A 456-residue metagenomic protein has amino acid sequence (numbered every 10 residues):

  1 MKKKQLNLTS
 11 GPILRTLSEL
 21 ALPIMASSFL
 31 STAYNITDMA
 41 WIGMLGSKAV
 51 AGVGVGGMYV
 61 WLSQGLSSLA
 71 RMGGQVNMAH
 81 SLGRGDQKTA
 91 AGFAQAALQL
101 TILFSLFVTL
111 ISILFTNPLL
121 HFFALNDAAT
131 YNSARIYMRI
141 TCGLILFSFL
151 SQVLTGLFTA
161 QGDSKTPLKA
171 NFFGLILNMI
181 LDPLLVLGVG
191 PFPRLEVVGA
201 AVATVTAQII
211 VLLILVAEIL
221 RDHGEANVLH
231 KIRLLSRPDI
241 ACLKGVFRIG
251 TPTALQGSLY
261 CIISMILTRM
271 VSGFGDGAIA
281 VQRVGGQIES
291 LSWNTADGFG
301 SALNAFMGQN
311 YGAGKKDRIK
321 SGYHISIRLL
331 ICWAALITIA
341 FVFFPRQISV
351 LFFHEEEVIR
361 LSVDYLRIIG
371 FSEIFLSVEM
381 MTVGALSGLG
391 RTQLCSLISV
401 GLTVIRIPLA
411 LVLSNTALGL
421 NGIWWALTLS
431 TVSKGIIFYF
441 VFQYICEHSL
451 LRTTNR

Functional and structural regions predicted by a protein language model:
M1-A21, M78-L144, F192-T251, M307-S372 (+1 more regions): Short alpha-helical transmembrane segments in multi-pass integral membrane proteins
S10, L14-A33, T37, Y59-L66 (+8 more regions): Residue-level signal for short hydrophobic patches within transmembrane helices of multi-pass membrane transporters
E19-D38, I140, G174, A207-V211 (+4 more regions): Transmembrane helical elements of multi-pass membrane transporters/channels
F29, A33-A51, L120-A128, L184-L195 (+5 more regions): Helix-terminus/linker motif at the lipid-water interface of multi-pass membrane proteins
S31, N35-D38, I42, Q64-R71 (+17 more regions): Alpha-helical transmembrane segments and their lipid-water interface positions in multi-pass membrane proteins
I42-W61, F93, A128-S133, V197-V198 (+5 more regions): Interfacial/gating helices of multi-pass transporter permease domains
V50-L110, S148-P167, T268, V281-F344 (+1 more regions): Small-residue-rich hydrophobic transmembrane alpha-helices
S68-R71, I140-T159, P167-L175, A200-V216 (+4 more regions): Short runs within selected transmembrane alpha-helices of multi-pass transporters and secretion channels
